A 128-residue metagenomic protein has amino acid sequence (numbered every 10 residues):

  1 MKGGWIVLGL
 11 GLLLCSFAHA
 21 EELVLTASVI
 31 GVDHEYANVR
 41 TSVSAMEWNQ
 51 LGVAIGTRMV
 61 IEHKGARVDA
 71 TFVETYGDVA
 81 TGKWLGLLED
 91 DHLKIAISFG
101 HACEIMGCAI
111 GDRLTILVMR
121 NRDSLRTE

Functional and structural regions predicted by a protein language model:
M1-I6: Bacterial N-terminal signal peptides that target proteins for export
V7-C15: Bacterial N-terminal signal peptides
A20-I97, C103-E128: Long, compositionally biased stretches
